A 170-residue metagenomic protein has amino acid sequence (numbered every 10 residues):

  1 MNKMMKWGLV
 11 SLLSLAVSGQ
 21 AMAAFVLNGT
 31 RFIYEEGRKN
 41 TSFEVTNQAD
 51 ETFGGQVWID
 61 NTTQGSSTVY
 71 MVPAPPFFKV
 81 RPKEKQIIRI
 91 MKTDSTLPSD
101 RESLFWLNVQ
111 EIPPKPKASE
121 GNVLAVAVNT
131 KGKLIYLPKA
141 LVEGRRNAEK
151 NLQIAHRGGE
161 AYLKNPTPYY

Functional and structural regions predicted by a protein language model:
M1-S11: Bacterial N-terminal signal peptides that target proteins for export
W7, S18-A23: Sec/Tat signal peptide C-region and signal peptidase I cleavage site
A23-E44, E143-H156, E160: Beta-sheet-dominated interaction scaffolds and their linkers
T41-N47, I90, F105-V109, A161-N165: Buried hydrophobic-core signal for structured, non-transmembrane domains
Q48-S66, T167-Y170: Short acidic, flexible loop segments centered on an aromatic residue
D60-T62, K85, M91-S95, Q110-I112 (+2 more regions): Solvent-exposed coil/turn segments that connect beta secondary-structure elements in extracytoplasmic/periplasmic
G65-L97: Intrinsically disordered, low-complexity Pro/Gly/Ser/Thr-rich segments with frequent PxxP/GP/PP motifs and embedded
S95-L141, N147: Terminal connector regions
